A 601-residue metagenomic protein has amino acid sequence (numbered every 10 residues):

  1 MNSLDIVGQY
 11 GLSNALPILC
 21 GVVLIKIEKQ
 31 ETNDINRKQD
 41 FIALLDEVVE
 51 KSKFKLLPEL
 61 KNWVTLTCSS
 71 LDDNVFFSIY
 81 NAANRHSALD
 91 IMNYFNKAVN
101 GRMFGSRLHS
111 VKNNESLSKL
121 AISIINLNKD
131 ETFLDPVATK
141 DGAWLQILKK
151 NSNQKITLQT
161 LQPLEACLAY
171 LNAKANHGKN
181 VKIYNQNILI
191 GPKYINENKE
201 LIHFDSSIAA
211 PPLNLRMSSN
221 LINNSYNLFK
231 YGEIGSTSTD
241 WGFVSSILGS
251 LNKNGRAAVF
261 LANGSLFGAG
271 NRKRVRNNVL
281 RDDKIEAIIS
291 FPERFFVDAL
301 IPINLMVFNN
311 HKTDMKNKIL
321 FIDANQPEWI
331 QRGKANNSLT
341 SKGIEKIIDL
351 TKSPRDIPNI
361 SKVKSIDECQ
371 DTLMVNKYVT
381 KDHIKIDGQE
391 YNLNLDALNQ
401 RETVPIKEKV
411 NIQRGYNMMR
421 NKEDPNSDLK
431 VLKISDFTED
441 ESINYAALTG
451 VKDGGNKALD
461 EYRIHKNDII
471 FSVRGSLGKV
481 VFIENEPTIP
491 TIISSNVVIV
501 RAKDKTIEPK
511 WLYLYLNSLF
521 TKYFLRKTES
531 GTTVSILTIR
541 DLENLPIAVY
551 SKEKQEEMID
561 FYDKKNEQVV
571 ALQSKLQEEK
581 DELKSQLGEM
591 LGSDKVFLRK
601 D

Functional and structural regions predicted by a protein language model:
L19-R107: Long recognition/docking surfaces used for binding and targeting
R107-A209, N214, A262-G264, V275 (+1 more regions): Conserved S-adenosyl-L-methionine
L201, D205-K407, K600-D601: A conserved structural/catalytic subdomain of Rossmann-like adenosyl-cofactor enzymes
M306, N376, P490-V498, E529-E557 (+1 more regions): A short glycine-rich beta-alpha junction/loop motif
P354-N426, S551-D601: Non-catalytic DNA-recognition/assembly elements of restriction-modification systems
T403-R420, D436-K466: Sequence-specific dsDNA recognition surfaces
N421-L429, E441-G450, E461-I464, F482-S495: Short, surface-exposed loop/turn microsegments at beta-strand edges and helix-strand junctions
L459-L516: A short beta-sheet element
